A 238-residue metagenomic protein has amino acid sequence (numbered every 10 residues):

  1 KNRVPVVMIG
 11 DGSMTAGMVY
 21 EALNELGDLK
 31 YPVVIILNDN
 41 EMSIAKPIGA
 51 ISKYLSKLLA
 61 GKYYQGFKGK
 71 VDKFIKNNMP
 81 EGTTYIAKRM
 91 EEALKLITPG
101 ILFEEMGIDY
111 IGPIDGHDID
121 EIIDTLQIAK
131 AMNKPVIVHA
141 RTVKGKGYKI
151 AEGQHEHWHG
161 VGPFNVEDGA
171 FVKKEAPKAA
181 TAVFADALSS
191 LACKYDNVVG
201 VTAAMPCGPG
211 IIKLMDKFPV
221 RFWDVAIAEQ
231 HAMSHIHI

Functional and structural regions predicted by a protein language model:
K1-N2, V7, E25-L29, K95 (+4 more regions): Solvent-exposed alpha-helices and their adjacent loops that cap or buttress functional pockets in soluble metabolic
K1-N38, A204-I236: Thiamine diphosphate
R3-V6, V33, K134-T142, V198: Generic beta-sheet signal
I35, Y110-P113, I137, G200 (+1 more regions): Conserved beta-strand scaffold positions in the cores of enzyme catalytic domains, especially in NTP/NDP-utilizing
N40-A187: Long, well-ordered, tryptophan-enriched scaffold segments
P113-D118, A203, A226-I227: Short beta->alpha junction loops
N133-P135, Y195, Q230: Active-site lining segments that contact anionic ligands and/or coordinate catalytic metals
A185-C207, I212: Active-site diphosphate/adenylate-binding microenvironment
